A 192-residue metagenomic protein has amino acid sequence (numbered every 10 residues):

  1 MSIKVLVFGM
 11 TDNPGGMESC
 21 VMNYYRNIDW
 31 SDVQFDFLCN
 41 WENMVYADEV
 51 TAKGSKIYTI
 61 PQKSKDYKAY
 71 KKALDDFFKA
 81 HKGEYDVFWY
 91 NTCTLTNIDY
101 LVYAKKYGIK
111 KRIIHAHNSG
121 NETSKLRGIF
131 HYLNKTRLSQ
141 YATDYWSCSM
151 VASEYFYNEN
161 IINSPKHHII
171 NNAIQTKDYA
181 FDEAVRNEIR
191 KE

Functional and structural regions predicted by a protein language model:
M1-V5: Extreme N-terminal starter segment of soluble prokaryotic enzymes
V7-G15, S19, N23-A69: N-terminal strand-loop element at the rim of the active site of nucleotide-sugar-dependent glycosyltransferases
G9-M10, Q62, N91-C93, A116-S119 (+2 more regions): Histidine-centered beta-alpha loop that forms part of the nucleotide-sugar donor binding/catalytic region in diverse
N43, L95, V151-S153: Alpha-helix capping/helix-boundary segments
K63-D66, T94-L95, Y107-G128, A142-D144: A short, histidine- and acid-enriched strand-loop-helix "catalytic/donor-clamping" loop that lines the nucleotide-sugar
L74, A180-E192: A short helix/loop element that forms part of the nucleotide-sugar donor recognition site in Leloir-type
D76-T96: Short N-terminal targeting/anchoring amphipathic segment
Y141-F181: A short, active-site helix/loop in glycosyltransferases that binds the activated sugar's phosphate group
